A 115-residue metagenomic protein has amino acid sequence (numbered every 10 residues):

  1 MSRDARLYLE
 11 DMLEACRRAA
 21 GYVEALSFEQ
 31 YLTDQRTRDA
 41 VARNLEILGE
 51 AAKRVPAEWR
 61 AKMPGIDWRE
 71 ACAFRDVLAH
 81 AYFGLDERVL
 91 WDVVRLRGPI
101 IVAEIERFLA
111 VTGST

Functional and structural regions predicted by a protein language model:
M1-T115: Solvent-exposed interaction patches of small proteins and small membrane subunits
